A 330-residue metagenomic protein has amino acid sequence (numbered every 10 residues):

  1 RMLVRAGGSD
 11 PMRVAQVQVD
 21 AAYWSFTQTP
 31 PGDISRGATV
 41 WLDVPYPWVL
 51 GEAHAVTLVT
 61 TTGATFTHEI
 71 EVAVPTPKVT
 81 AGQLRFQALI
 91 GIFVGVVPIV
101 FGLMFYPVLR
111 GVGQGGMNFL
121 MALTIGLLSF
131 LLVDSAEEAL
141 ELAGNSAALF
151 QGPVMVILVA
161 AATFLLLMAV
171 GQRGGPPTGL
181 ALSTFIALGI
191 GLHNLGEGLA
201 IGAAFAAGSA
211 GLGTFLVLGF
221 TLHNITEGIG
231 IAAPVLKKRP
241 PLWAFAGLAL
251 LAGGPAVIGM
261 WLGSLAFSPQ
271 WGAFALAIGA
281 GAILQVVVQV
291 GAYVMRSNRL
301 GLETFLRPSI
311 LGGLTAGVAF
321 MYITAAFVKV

Functional and structural regions predicted by a protein language model:
R1, R13-V14, A53, S129: A broad structural signal for short, well-ordered beta-strand segments within beta-sheet-rich domains
M2-S9: Asparagine-centered strand-capping/turn motif at beta-strand->loop junctions
D10-Q18: Short, hydrophobic/aromatic beta-strand segments
V14, F26-T27, H68: Short capping micro-motif at the N-terminus of alpha-helices
V17, T29, L132: Surface loops and adjacent helix of pleckstrin homology
V19-W24: Change "in extracellular beta-sheet-rich domains … of secreted and cell-surface proteins" to "in beta-sheet-rich domains
S25-I34: Solvent-exposed serine/threonine-rich low-complexity stretches and specific carbohydrate-binding patches
D33-D43, P47-V330: Intrinsically disordered, metal-sensing/regulatory segments
